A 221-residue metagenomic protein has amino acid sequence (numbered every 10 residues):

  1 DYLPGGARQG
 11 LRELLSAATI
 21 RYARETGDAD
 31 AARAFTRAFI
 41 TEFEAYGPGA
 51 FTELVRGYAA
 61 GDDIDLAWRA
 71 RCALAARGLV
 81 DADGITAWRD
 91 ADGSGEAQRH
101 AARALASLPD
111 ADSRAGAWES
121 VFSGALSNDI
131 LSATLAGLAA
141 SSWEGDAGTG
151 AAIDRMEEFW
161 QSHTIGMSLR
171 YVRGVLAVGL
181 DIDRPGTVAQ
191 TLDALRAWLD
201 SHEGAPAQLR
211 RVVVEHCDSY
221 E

Functional and structural regions predicted by a protein language model:
D1-E221: Long, ordered, helix-rich scaffold segments
